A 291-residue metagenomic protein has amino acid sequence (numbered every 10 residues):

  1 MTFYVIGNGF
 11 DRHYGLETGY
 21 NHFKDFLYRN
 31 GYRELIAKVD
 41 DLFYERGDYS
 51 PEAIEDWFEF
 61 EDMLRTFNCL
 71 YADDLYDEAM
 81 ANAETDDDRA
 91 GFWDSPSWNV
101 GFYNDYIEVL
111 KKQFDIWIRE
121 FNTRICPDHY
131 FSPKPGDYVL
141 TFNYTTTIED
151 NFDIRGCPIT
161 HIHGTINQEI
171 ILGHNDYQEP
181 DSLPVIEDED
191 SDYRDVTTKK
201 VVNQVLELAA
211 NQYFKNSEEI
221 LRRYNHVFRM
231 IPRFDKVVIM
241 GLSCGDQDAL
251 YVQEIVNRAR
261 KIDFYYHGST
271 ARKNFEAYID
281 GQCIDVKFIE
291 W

Functional and structural regions predicted by a protein language model:
M1-Y14, F26, N30, R222-W291: SIR2/sirtuin-family catalytic core signature
Y14-G15, E149: Short N-terminal helix/helix-N-cap motif within the alpha/beta-hydrolase-1
G19: Short acidic-hydrophobic sequence patches enriched in Asp/Glu that either
H22, L27-T165, E169, F228-R233 (+2 more regions): Active-site periphery "cap/insert" segments of enzyme catalytic domains
R33-D40, E169-G173, D190-R194, H267-K273: Short C-terminal domain-edge/linker segments immediately following a structured domain
Y76-D87, N104-D105, N175-P184, K200-A209: Short N-terminal helix-initiation segments at or just after the protein's N-terminus
T146-D150, I154-P184, V252-N257, K261-I284: Extended hydrophobic/aromatic segments used for targeting, binding, or gating
P180-P232: Acidic, metal/cofactor-coordinating or nucleic-acid-engaging core segments within structured domains
